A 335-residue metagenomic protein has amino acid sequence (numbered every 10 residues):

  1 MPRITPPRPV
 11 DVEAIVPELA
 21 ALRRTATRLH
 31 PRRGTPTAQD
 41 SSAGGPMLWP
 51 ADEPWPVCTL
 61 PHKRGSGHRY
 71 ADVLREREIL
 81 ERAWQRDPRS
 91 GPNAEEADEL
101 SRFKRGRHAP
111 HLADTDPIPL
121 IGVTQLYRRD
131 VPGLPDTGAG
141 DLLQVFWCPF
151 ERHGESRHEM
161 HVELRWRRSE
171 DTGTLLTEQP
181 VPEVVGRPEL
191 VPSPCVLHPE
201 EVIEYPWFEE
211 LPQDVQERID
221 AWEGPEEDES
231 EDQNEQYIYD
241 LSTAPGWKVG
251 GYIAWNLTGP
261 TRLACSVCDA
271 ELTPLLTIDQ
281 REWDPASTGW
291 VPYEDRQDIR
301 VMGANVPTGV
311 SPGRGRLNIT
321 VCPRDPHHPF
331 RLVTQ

Functional and structural regions predicted by a protein language model:
M1-Q335: Preference for intrinsically disordered or flexible, low-complexity segments and adjacent hinge/connector residues
